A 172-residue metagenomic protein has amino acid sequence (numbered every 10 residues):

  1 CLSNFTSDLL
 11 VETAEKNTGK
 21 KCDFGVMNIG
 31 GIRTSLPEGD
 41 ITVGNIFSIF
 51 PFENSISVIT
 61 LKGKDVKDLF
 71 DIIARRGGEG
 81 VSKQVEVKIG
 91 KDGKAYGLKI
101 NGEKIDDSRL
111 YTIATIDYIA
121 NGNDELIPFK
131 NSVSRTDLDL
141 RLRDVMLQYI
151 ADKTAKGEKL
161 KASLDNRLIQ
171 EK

Functional and structural regions predicted by a protein language model:
N4-K172: Feature captures C-terminal
